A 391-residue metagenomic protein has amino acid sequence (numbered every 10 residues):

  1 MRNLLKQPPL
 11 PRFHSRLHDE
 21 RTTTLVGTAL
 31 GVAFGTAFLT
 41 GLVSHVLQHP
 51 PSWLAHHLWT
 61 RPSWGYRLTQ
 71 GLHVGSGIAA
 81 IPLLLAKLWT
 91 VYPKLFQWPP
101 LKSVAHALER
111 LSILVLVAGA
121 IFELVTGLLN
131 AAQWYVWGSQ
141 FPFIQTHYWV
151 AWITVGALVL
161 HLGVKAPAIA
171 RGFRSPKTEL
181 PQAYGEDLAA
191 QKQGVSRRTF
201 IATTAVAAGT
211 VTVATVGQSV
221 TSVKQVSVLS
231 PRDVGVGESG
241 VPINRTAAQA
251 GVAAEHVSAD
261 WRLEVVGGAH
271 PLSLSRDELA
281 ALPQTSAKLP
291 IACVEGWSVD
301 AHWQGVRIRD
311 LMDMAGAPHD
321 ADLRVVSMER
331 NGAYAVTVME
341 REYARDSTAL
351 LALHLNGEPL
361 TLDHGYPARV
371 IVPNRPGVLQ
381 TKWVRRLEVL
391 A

Functional and structural regions predicted by a protein language model:
M1-V228, V234, V265, Y366: Membrane-embedded alpha-helical bundles that constitute the cytochrome b-like, heme-associated redox core of multi-pass
S219-Q225, P231-A391: Structured, non-membrane catalytic/scaffold regions adjacent to prosthetic-group chemistry
